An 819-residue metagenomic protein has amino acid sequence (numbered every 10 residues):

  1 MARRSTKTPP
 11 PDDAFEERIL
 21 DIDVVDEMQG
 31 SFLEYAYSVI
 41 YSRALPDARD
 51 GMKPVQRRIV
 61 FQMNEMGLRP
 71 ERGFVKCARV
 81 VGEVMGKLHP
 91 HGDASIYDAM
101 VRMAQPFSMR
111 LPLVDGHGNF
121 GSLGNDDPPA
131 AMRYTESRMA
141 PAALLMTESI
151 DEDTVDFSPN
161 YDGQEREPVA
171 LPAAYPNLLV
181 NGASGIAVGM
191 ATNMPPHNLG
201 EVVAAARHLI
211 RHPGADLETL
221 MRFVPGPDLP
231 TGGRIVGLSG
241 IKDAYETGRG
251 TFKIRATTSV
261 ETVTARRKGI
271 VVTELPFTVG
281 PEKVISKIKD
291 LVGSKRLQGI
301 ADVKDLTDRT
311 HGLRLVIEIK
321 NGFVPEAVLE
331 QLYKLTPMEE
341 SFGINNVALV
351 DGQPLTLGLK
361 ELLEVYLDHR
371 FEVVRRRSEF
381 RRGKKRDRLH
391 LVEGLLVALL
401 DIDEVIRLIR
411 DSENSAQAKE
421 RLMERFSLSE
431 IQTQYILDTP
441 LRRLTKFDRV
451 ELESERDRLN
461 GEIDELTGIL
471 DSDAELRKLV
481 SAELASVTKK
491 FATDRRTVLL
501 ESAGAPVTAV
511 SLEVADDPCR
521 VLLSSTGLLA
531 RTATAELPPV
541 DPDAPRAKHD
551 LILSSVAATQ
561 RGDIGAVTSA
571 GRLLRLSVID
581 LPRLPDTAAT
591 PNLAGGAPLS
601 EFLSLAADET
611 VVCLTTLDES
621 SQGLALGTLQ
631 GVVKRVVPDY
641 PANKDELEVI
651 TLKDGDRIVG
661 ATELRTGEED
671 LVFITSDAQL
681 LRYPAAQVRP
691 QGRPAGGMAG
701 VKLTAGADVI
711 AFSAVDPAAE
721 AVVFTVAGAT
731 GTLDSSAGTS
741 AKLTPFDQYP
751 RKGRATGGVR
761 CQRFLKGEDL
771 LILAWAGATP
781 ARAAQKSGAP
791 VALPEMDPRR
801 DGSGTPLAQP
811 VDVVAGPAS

Functional and structural regions predicted by a protein language model:
M1-T251, T310, R314-V316, H549: Catalytic phosphate-handling regions of large nucleic-acid enzymes and associated NTPases
A2-T6, F15-E17, V24, S184 (+1 more regions): C-terminal interaction appendages of subunits in large macromolecular complexes
